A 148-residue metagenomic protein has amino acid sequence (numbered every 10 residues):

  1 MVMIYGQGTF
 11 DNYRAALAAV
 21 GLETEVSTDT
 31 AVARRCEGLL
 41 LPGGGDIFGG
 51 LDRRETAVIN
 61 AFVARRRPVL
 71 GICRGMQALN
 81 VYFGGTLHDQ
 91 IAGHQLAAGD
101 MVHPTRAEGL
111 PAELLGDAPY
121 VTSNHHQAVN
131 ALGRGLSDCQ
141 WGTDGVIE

Functional and structural regions predicted by a protein language model:
M1-L70, R74, V81-H88, A92-L114 (+2 more regions): N-terminal beta1-alpha1 cap of cysteine-dependent amidohydrolase-like domains
